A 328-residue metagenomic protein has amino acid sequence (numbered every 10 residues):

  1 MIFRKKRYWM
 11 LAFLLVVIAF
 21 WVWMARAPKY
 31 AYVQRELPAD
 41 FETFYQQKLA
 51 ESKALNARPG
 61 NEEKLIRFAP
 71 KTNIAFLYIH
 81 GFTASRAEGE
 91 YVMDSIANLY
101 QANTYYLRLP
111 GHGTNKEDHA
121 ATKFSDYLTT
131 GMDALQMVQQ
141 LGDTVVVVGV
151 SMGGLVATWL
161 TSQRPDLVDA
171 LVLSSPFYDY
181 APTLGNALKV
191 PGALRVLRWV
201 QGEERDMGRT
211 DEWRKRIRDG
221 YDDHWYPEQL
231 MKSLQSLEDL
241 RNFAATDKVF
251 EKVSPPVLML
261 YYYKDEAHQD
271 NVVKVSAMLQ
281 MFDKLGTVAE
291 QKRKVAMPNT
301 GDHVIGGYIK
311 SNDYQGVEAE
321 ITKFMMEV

Functional and structural regions predicted by a protein language model:
M1-V17: N-terminal Sec-pathway targeting helices
V16-Q34: Membrane-interface motif at the C-terminal end of an N-terminal transmembrane signal
N56-R108: Short, surface-exposed "cap/lid" segments of acyl-processing enzymes
L65-P70, K215-G301, D313-T322: Serine-hydrolase catalytic core
N115-L141, V146: Catalytic nucleophile-loop/oxyanion-hole region of alpha/beta-hydrolase and closely related hydrolase-like folds
V148-A157: Gly/Ala-rich beta-loop-alpha elbow adjacent to hydrolase catalytic centers
V172-T183: Active-site nucleophile loop of the alpha/beta-hydrolase fold
